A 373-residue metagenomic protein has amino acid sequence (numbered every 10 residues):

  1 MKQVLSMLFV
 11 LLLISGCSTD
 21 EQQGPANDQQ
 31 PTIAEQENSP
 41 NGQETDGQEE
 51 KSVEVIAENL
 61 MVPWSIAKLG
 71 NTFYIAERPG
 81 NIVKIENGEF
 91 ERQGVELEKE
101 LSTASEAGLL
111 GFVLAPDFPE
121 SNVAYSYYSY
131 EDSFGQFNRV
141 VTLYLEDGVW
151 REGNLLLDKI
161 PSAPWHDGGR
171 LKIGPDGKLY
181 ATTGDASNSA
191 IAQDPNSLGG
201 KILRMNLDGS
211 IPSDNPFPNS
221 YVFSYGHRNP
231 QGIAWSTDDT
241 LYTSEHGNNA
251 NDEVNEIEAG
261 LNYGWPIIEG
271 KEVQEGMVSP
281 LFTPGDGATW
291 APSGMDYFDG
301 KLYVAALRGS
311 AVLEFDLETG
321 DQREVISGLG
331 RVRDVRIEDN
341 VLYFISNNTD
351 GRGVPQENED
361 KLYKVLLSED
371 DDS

Functional and structural regions predicted by a protein language model:
K2-V10: Sec-dependent signal peptide recognition, specifically the positively charged N-region followed immediately by
S6, T45, V222: Residue-level marker of regulatory loop/turn positions in helix-turn-helix DNA-binding domains and in histidine
V10, S102, S162-A163, D194 (+2 more regions): N-terminal hydrophobic or amphipathic segments with adjacent small-residue motifs that include Sec signal peptides
L13-G16: C-terminal motif of bacterial Sec signal peptides marking the signal peptidase cleavage site
T19-A181, W290-Q322, N340-G353, N358-D370: Acidic, Gly/Ser/Thr-rich repeat motifs that build Ca2+-stabilized beta-propeller blades
Q22-E35, A107-L109, P119, A186-E324 (+5 more regions): Beta-propeller domain segments
G169-R170, R333-V335: Short, surface-exposed beta-strand/loop micro-motifs that present aromatic residues
